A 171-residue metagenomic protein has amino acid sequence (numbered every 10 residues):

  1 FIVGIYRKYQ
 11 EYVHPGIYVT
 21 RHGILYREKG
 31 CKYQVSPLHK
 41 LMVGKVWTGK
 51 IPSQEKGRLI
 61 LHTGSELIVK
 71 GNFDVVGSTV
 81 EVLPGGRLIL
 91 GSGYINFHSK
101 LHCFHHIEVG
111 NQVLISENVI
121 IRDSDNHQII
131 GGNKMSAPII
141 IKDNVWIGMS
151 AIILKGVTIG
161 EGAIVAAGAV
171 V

Functional and structural regions predicted by a protein language model:
F1-R122, K142-D143, A151, E161: Domain-scale signature associated with acetyltransferase and cell-envelope carbohydrate enzymes
V80-V82, N133, G156: Low-complexity, polar/charged sequence tracts that form flexible coils or short amphipathic helices and often embed
V119, I153, A169-V171: Short coil-to-beta-strand initiation/turn motif
D125: Short beta-strand-loop-alpha-helix junction that forms the active-site gateway of nucleic-acid-processing nucleases
Q128-G132: Flexible, solvent-exposed loop segments that connect beta-strands
N133-L154: C-terminal segments of enzyme domains that contribute to small-molecule binding surfaces
I159-G160, I164-V170: A generic "structured core" feature
